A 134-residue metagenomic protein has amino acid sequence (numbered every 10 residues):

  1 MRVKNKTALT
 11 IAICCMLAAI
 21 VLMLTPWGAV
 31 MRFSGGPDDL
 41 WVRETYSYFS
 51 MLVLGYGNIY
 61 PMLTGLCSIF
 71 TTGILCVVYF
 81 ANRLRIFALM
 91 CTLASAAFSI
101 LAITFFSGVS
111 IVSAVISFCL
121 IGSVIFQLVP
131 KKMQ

Functional and structural regions predicted by a protein language model:
M1-A8: Short, Lys/Arg-rich N-terminal segment immediately upstream of the first membrane anchor
R2, F70-I100: Cytoplasmic juxtamembrane regions at transmembrane-helix boundaries
A8-C67: Hydrophobic transmembrane helix segments
A12, T25, V77-N82, I125-M133: Structural signal for the C-terminal ends of transmembrane alpha-helices and the immediately following loop
C14, Y60-F70, F87-A94, V109-V115: Physicochemical signature of membrane-embedded alpha-helices that form the seven-helix bundle of GPCRs, emphasizing
A18-P26, L93-T104: Aromatic-anchored segments of alpha-helical transmembrane domains
L54-Y60, R83-L84, A102-V112: Membrane-helix interface and helix-disruption motif detector
S95-Q134: Alpha-helical transmembrane segments of multi-pass integral membrane proteins, characterized by long hydrophobic
